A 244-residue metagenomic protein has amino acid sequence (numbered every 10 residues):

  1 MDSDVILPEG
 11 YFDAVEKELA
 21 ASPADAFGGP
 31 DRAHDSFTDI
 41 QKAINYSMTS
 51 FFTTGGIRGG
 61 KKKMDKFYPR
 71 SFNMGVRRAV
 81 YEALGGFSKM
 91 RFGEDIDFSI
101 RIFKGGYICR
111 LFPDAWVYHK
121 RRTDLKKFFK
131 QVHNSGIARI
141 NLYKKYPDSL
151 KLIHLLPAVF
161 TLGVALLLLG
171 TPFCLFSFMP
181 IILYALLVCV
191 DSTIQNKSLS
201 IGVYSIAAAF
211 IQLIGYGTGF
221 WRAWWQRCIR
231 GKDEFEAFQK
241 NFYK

Functional and structural regions predicted by a protein language model:
M1, V5-Y11, D35, V76 (+2 more regions): Hydrophobic/aromatic residue at the end of a short beta strand that borders the catalytic acidic motif
I6-K42, Y46, A115-W116, K120: Conserved donor NDP-sugar-binding/catalytic core segment of glycosyltransferases
G29-S36, I44-F67, E82, K145: Short, flexible, basic/aromatic active-site loop/helix in glycosyltransferases
R70, C228-K244: Short linear elements at protein peripheries
N73-L84: Conserved nucleotide-sugar donor-binding and metal-coordinating catalytic region shared by glycosyltransferases
S88-L150: Catalytic donor/gating beta->alpha subdomain of glycosyltransferases that bind UDP-sugars
D148-V159: Membrane-interface anchor segments at the N-terminal boundary of transmembrane helices in multi-pass membrane enzymes
F160-R230: Membrane-embedded multi-pass helical conduit in multi-pass membrane proteins, especially envelope-biosynthetic
